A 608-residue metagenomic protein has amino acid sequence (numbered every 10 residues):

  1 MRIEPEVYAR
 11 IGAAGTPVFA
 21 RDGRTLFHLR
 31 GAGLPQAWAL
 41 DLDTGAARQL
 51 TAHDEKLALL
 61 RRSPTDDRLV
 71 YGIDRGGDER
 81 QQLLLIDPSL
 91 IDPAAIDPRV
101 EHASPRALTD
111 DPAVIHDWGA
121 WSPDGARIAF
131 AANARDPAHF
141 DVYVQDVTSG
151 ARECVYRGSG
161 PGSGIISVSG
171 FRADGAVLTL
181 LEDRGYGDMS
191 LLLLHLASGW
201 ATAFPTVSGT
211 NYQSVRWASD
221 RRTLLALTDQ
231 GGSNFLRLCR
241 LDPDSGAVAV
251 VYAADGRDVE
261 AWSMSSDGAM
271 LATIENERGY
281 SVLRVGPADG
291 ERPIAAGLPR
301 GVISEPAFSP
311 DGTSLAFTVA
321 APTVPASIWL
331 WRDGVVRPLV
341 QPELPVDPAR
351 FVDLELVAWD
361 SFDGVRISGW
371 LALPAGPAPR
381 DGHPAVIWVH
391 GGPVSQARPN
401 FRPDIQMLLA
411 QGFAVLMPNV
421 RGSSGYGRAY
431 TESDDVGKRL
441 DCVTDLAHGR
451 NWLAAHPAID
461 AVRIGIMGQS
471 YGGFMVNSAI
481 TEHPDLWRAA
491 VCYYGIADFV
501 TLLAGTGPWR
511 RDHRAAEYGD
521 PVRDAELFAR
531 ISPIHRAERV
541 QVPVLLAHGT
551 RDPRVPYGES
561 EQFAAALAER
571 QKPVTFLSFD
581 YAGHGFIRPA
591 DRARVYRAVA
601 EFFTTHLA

Functional and structural regions predicted by a protein language model:
M1-R2, L29-Q49, D74-R106, R127 (+7 more regions): Beta-propeller blade-edge and WD-like acidic-aromatic loop motif
M1-R2, S263-G268, V285, S309-G312 (+6 more regions): Extracellular/periplasmic ectodomains of large secreted or surface enzymes and adhesion receptors
V7, Q49-L50, S104-L108, C154-V155 (+14 more regions): Conserved beta-strand positions that form and line the central face of beta-propeller blades
R10-L26, D54-G72, L83, P105 (+12 more regions): Conserved beta-propeller blade repeats
L181, L194, L227, I274 (+14 more regions): Generic beta-strand/beta-sheet core signal
Q341-V462, Q469-S470, E482, A497 (+1 more regions): Cap/lid segment of the alpha/beta-hydrolase catalytic domain
V420-A608: Active-site-proximal cap/loop segments of hydrolase catalytic domains
